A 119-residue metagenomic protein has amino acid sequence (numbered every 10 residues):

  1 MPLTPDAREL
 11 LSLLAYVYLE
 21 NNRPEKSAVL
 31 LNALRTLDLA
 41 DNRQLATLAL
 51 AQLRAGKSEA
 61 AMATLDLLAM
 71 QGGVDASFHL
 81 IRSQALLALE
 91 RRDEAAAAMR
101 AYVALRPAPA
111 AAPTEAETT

Functional and structural regions predicted by a protein language model:
M70-V74, S83-P109: TPR/TPR-like (Sel1-like) alpha-helical repeat modules
